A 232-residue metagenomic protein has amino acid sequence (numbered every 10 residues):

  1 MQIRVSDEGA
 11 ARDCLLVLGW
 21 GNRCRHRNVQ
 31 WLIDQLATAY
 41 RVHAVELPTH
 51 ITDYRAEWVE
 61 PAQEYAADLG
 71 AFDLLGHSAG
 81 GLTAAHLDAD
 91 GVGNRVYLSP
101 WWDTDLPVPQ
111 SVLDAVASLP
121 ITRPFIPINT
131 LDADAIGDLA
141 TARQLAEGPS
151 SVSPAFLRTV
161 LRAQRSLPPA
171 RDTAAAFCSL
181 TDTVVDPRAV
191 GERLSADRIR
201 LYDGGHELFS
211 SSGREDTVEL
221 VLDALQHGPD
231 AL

Functional and structural regions predicted by a protein language model:
M1-I51: Short, surface-exposed "cap/lid" segments of acyl-processing enzymes
G9, A67-G70, P169-A170, G228: Glycine-rich phosphate-binding loop signature in dinucleotide/nucleotide-binding domains
L15-W20, L75, L98, F177-S179: Short hydrophobic segments within beta-strands
H26, Q30-D34, A56-V59, V184-E192: Short, surface-exposed alpha-helical segments at coil->helix boundaries
T49-L69: Alpha/beta-hydrolase active-site loop
L75-A84: Gly/Ala-rich beta-loop-alpha elbow adjacent to hydrolase catalytic centers
A84-A89, P187: Short, hydrophobic alpha-helix immediately C-terminal to the catalytic nucleophile
N94, L98-T173, C178-V185, G191-G205 (+3 more regions): The alpha/beta-hydrolase serine catalytic core
